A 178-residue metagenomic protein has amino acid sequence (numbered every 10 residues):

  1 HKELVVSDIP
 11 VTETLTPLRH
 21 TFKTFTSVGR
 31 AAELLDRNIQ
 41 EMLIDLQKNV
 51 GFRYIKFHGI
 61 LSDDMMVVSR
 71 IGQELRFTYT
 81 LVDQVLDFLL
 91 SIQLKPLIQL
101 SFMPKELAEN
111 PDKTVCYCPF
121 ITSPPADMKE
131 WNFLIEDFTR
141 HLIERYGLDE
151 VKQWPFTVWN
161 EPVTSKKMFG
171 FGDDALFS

Functional and structural regions predicted by a protein language model:
H1-P155, S165, D173-S178: Non-catalytic accessory regions flanking glycosidase/transglycosidase catalytic cores in CAZymes
E161: Acidic/histidine-rich catalytic cores of soluble enzymes
